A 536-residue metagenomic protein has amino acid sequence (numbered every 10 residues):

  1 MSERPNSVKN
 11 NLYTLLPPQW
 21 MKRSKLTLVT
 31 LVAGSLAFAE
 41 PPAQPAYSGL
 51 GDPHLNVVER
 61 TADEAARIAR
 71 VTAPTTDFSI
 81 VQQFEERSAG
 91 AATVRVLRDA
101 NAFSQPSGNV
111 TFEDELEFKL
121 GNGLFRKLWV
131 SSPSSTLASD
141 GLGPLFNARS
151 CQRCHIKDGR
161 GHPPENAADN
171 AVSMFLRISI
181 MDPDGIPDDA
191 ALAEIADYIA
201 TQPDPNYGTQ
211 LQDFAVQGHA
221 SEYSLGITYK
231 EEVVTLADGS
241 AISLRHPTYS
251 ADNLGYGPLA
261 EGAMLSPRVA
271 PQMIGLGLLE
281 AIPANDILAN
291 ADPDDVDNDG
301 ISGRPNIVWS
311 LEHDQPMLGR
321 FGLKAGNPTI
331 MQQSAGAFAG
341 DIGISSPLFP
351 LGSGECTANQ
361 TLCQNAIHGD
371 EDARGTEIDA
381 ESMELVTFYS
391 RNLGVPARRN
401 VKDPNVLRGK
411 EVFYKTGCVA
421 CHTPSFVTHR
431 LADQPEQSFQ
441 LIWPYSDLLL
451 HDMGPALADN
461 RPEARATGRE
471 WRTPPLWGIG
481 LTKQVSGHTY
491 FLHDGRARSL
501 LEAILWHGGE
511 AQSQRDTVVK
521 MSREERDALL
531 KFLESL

Functional and structural regions predicted by a protein language model:
S2-E3, T14, V32: Short N-terminal alpha-helical targeting/association segments
N11-L28: Bacterial N-terminal signal peptides that target proteins for export
T27-S35: Bacterial N-terminal signal peptides
A39-L536: Periplasmic c-type cytochrome electron-transfer domains
